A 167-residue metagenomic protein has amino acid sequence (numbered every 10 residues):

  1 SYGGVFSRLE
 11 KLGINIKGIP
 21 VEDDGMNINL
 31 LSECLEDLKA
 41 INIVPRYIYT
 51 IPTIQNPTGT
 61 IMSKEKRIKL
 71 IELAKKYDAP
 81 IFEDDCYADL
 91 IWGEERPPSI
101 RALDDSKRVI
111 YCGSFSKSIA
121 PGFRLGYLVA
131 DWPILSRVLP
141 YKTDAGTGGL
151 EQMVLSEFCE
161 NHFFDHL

Functional and structural regions predicted by a protein language model:
S1-I14: Substrate-binding/gating loop at the entrance of the active-site cleft, primarily in PLP-dependent aminotransferase-like
L12, K76-Y77, K107: Helix C-cap/helix->beta junction micro-motif
N15-D23: Short beta-strand->loop structural element characteristic of the AMP-binding/adenylate-forming
G18, I81-E83, L155: Hydrophobic residues in well-ordered beta-strands that form the structural core
M26-W92: Active-site phosphate-binding strand-loop segment of PLP-dependent enzymes
P98-S99: Catalytic cores of nucleotide-enabled group-transfer and carboxylate-activating enzymes in metabolic and assembly-line
I110-L167: PLP-dependent aminotransferase class I/II
